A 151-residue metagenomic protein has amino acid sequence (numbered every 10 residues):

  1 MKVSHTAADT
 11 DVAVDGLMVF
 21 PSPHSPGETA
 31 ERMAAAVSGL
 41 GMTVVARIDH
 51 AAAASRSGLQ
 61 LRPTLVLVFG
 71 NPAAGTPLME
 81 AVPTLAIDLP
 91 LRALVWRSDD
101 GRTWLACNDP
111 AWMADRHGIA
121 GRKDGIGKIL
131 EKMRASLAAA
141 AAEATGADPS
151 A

Functional and structural regions predicted by a protein language model:
K2-L40, A142-A151: Terminal, regulation- and interaction-focused segments at domain boundaries
V14-G16, P63, L89, G101: A generic structural signal for well-ordered coil/turn residues at beta-strand boundaries that shape enzyme active-site
E31-R32, D49, A81, K132: Short Gly/charged-rich anion-binding patches and loops
V37, G41, D99-R102, K123-D124 (+1 more regions): Hydrophobic/basic alpha-helical segments enriched in Actinobacteria
S38-G39, V45-V95: Compact, glycine-rich, soluble single-domain proteins
R92-I119: Beta-strand/loop substructures that line and gate deep hydrophobic ligand-binding cavities in soluble
R116-A151: Well-ordered alpha/beta subsegment
